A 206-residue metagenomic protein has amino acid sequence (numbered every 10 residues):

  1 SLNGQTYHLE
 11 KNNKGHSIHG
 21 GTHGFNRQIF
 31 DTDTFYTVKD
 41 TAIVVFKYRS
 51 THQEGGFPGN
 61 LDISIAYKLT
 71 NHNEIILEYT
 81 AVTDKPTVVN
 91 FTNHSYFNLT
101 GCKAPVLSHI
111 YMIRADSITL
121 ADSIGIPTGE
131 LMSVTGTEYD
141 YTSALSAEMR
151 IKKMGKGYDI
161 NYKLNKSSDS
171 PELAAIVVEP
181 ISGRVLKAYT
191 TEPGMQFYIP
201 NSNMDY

Functional and structural regions predicted by a protein language model:
S1-Y206: An exposed, glycine/acidic-rich loop-and-rim segment of catalytic or binding clefts
